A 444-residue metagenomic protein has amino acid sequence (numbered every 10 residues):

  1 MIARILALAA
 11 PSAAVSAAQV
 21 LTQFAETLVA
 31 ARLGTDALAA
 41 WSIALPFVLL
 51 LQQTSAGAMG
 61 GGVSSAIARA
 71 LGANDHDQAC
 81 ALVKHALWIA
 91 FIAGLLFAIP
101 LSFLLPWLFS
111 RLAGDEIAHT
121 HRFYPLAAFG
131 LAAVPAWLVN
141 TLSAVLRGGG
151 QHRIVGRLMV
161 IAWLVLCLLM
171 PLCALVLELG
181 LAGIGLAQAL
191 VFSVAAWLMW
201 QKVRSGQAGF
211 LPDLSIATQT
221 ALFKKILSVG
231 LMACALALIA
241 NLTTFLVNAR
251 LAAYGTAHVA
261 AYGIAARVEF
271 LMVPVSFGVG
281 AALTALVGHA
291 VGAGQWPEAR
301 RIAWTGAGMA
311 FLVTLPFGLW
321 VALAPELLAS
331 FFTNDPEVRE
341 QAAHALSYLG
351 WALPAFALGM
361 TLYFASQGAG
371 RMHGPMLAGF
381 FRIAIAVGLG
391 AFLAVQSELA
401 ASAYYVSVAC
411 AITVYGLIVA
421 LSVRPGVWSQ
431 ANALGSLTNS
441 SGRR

Functional and structural regions predicted by a protein language model:
M1-S12, I67-A132, V165-L231, V287-A352 (+1 more regions): Short alpha-helical transmembrane segments in multi-pass integral membrane proteins
A10-S65, F129-A136, K224-K225, G230-H289 (+3 more regions): Transmembrane helix-bundle signature of multi-pass secondary active exporters and lipid flippases
S12, S16, T27-L28, L45 (+16 more regions): Transmembrane alpha-helix boundary and packing residues in multipass membrane permease domains and related
Q23-F24, G61, S102-F103, N140-T141 (+6 more regions): A generic alpha-helix surface/boundary motif
R32-L33, R111-L112, G149, V176 (+4 more regions): Alpha-helical structural context
A37, Q151-I154, G180-L181, A257-H258 (+2 more regions): Membrane-helix interface segments
A40-I99, V139-G150, I154-V155, A261-L319 (+2 more regions): Small-residue-rich hydrophobic transmembrane alpha-helices
G60, A128-R147, V155-L166, I184-M199 (+4 more regions): Short runs within selected transmembrane alpha-helices of multi-pass transporters and secretion channels
